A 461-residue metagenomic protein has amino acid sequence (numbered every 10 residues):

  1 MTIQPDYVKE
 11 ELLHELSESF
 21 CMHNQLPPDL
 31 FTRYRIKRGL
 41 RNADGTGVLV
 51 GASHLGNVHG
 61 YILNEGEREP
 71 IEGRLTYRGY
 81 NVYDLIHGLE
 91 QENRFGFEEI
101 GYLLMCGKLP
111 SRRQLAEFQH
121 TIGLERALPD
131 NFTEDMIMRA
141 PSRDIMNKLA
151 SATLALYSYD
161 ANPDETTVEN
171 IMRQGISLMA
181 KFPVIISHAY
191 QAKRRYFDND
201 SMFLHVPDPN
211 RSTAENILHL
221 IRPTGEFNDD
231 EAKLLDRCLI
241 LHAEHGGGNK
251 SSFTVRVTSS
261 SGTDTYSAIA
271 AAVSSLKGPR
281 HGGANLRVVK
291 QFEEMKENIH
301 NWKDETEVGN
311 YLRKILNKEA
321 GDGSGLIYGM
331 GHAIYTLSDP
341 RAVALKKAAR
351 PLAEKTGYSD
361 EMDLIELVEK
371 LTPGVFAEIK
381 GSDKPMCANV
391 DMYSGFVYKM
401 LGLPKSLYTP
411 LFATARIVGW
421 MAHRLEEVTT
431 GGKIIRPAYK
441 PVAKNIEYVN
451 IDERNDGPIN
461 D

Functional and structural regions predicted by a protein language model:
M1-D461: Non-transmembrane, aqueous-exposed alpha-helical and coiled segments at domain scale
